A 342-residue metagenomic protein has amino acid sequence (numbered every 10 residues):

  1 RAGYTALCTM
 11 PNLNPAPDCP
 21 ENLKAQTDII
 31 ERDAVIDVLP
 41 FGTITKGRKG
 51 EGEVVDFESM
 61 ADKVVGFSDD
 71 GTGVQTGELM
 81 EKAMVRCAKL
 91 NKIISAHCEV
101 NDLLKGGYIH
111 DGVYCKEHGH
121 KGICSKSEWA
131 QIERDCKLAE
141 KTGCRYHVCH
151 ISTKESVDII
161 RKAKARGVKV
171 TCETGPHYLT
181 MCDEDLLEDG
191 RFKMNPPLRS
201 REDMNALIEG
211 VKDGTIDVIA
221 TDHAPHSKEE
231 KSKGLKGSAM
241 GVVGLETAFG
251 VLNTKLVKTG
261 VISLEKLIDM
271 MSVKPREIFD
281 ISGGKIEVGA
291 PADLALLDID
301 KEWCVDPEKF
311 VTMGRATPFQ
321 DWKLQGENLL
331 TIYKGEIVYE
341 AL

Functional and structural regions predicted by a protein language model:
R1-D33: Metal-associated gating/positioning segment near the N- to mid-region
G3, V38, F67, H97 (+10 more regions): Divalent metal-coordination and catalytic microenvironments
Y4-A6, I36, V65, D217: Short acidic/polar active-site loop segments enriched in Thr and Asp
P20-D37, R86-A96, T247, V251: Alpha-helix-loop-beta-strand connector modules within alpha/beta enzyme cores
G42-G50: Active-site beta->alpha loop and helix N-cap motifs at the rims of alpha/beta catalytic domains
G52-I219: Histidine/acidic residue-rich metal-binding segments in metalloenzymes
E117-R145, K212-D213, D217-I219, A224-I299: His/Asp/Glu-enriched, well-ordered alpha-helical/loop segment that forms or immediately abuts the divalent-metal
G234-G237, P291-L342: C-terminal cap of metal-dependent C-N hydrolases
